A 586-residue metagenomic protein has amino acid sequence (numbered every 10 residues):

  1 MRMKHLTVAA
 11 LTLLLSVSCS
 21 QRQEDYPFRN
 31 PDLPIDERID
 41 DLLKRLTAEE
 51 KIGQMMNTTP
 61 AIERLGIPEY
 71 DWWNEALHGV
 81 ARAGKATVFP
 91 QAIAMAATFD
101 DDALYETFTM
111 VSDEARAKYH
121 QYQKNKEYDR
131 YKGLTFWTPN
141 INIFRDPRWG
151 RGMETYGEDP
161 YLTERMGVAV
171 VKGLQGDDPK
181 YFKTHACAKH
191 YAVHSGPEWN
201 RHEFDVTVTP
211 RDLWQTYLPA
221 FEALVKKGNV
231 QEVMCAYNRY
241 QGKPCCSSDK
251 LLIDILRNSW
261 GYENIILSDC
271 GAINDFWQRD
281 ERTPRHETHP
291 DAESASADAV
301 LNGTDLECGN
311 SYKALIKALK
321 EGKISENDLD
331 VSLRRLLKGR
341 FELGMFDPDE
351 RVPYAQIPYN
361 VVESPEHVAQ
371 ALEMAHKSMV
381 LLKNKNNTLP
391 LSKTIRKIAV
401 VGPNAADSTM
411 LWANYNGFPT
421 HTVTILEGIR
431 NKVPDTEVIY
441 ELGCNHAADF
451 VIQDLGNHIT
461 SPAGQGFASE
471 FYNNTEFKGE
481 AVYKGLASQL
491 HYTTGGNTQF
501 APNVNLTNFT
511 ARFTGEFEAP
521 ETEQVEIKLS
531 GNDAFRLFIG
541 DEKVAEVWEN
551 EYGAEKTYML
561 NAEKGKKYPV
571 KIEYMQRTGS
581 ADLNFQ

Functional and structural regions predicted by a protein language model:
M1-D25: Bacterial Sec-dependent N-terminal signal peptides
C19-R512, E516-E518, G553, M559-K567 (+2 more regions): Glycoside hydrolase catalytic-domain context in secreted enzymes
N387, R396, D533, D541-E542: Beta-strand-connecting loop/turn residues
N474-F477, G540-V544: Change "in extracellular beta-sheet-rich domains … of secreted and cell-surface proteins" to "in beta-sheet-rich domains
F517-A519, E523-L537, V570: Aromatic-lined ligand-binding clefts that engage carbohydrates, nucleic acids, or primary amines
S530, G540-E542, E549, E573: Surface loops and adjacent helix of pleckstrin homology
A534-K543, T578-F585: Carbohydrate-binding surfaces in secreted/extracellular proteins
E542-Y558: Aromatic-rich membrane-interfacial microdomains
